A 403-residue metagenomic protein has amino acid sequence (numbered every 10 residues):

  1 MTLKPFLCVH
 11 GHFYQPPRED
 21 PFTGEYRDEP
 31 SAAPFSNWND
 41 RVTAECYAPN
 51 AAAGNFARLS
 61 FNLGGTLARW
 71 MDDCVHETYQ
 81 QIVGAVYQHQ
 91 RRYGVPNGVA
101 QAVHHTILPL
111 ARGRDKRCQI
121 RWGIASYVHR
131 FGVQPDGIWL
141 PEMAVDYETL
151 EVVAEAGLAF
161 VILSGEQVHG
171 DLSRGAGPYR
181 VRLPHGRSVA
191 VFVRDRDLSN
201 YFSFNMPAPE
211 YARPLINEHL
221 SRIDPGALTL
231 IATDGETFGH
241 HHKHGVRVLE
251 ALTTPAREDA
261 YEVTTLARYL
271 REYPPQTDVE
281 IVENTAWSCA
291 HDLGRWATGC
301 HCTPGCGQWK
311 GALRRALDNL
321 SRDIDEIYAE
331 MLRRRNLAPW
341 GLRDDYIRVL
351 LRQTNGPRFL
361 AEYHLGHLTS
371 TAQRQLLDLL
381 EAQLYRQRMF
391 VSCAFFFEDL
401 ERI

Functional and structural regions predicted by a protein language model:
T2-A52, G65-T66, A176-V189, V193-S199 (+1 more regions): Active-site and substrate-binding clefts of carbohydrate-active enzymes
K4-G11, Q15-R114, C118-Q119, D136-L140 (+3 more regions): Short, well-structured secondary-structure segments
E77-Q80, R114, C118, Y147 (+2 more regions): Generic alpha-helical secondary structure signal
Q80-N97, R121, V133, A154-V191 (+2 more regions): Acidic, His- and aromatic-enriched active-site or binding-groove loops in soluble protein domains that engage sugars
H105, A125, Y147, E381-R388: Contiguous, well-ordered alpha-helical segments that form the cores/surfaces of helical PPI scaffolds
K116-L140, N217-A232: CE4/NodB-like, metal-dependent polysaccharide N-deacetylase domain that modifies extracellular/periplasmic N-acetylated
H129-S173, G235-D259: Catalytic domains of cell-wall/extracellular-matrix polysaccharide-remodeling enzymes, centered on de-N-acetylation
